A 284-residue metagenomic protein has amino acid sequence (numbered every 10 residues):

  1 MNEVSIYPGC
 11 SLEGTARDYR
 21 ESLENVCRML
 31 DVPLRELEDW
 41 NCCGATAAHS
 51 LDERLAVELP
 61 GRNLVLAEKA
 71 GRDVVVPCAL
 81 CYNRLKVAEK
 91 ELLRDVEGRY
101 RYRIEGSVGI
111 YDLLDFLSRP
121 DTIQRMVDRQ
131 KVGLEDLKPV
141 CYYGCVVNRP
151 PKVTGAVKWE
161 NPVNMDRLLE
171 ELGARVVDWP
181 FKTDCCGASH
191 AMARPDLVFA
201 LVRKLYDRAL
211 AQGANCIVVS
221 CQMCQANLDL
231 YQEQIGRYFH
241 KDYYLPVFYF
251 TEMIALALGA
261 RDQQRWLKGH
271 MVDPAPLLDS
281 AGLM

Functional and structural regions predicted by a protein language model:
M1-M284: Iron-sulfur cluster-binding electron-transfer modules in prokaryotic oxidoreductases
